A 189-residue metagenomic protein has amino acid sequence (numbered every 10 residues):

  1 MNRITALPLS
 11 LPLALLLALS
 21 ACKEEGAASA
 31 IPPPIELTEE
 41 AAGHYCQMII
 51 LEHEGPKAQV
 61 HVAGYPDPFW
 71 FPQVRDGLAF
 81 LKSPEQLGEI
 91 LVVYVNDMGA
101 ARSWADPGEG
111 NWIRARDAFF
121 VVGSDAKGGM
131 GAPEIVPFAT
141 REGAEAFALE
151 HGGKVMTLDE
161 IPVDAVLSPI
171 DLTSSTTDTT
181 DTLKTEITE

Functional and structural regions predicted by a protein language model:
M1-T5: Positively charged n-region of N-terminal signal peptides that target proteins for export
P8-S20: Bacterial N-terminal signal peptides
C22-E25: Bacterial signal peptide processing site
A27-I35: Short, intrinsically disordered, charge-biased short linear motifs at domain edges
I35-W70, R75: Post-signal-peptide N-terminal segment of Sec-exported extracytoplasmic proteins
D67-D106, N111-W112: Mid-length scaffold segments of soluble, non-membrane domains
A105-E160: Beta-strand-rich cores of mature extracytoplasmic or soluble domains
A139-E189: C-terminal partner/receptor-binding element of secreted or periplasmic proteins
